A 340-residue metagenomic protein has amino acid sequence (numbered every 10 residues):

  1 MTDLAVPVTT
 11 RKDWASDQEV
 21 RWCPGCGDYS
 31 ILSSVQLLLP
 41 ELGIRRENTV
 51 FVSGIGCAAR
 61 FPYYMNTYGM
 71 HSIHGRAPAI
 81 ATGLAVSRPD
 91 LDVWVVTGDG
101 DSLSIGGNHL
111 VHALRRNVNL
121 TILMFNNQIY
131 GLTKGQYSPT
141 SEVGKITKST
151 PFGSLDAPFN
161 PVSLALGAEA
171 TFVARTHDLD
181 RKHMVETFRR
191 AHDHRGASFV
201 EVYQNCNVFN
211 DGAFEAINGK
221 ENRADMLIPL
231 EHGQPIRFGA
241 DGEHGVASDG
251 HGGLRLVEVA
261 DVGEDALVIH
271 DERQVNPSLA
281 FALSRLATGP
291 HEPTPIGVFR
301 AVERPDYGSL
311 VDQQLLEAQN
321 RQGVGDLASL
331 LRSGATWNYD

Functional and structural regions predicted by a protein language model:
M1-V8, D17-Q18, V208-D340: Flexible, low-complexity linker and terminal segments
V8, K12-I73: Active-site diphosphate/adenylate-binding microenvironment
Q18, R45-T49, R88-V93, R115-T121 (+4 more regions): Short coil/turn connectors at secondary-structure junctions
P24-L32, I73, S154, P158 (+2 more regions): Generic structural signal for well-ordered, non-membrane alpha-helical segments in soluble metabolic enzymes
S33-L38, I105-H109, V185, L279-R285: Short alpha-helical segments and helix-capping/turn motifs at coil-helix boundaries
I55-G131, V185: Thiamine diphosphate
G56-C57, N127, N205, E303-P305: Short, glycine-/Ser/Thr-/acidic-enriched flexible segments
I105-G106, H112-L120, F125, I129-V275: Glycine-rich ThDP/TPP pyrophosphate-binding loop and its adjacent helix/strand module within ThDP-dependent enzymes
